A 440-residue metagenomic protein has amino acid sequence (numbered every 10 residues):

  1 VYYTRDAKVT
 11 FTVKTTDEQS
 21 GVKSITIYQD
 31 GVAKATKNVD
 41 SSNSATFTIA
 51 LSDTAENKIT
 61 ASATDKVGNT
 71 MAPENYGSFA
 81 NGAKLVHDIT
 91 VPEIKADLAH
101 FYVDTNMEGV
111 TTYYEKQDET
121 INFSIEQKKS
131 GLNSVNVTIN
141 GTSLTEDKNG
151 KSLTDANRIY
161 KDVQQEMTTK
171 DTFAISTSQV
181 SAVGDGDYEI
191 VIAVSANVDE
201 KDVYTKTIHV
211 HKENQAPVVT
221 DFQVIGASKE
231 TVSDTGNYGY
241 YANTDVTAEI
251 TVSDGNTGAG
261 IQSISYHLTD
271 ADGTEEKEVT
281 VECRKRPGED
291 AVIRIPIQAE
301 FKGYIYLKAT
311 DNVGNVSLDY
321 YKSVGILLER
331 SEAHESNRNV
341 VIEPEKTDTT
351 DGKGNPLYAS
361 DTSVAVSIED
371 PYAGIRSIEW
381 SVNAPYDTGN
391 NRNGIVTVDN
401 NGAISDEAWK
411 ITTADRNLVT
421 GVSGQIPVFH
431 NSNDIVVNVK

Functional and structural regions predicted by a protein language model:
V1-K440: Low-complexity, disordered linker/stalk regions enriched in Pro/Thr/Ser/Gly
